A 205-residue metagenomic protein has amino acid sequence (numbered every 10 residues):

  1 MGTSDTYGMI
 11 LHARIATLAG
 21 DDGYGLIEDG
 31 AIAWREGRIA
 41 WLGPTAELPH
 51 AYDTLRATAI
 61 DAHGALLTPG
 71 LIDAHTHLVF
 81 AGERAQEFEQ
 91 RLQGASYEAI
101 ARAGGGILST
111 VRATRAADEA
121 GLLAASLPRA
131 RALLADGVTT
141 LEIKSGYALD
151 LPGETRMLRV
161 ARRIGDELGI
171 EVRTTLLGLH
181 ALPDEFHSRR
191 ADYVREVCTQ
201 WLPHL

Functional and structural regions predicted by a protein language model:
M1-D53: N-terminal metal-binding scaffold of metallo-dependent hydrolase/deaminase domains
D5-H12, H50-A95: Replace "His-x-His-based motif
A13, I32, G37, G64 (+4 more regions): Divalent metal-coordination and catalytic microenvironments
A62-H63, T175-L177: Conserved beta-strand termini and adjacent loop/short-helix elements that scaffold enzyme active sites in alpha/beta
A65-L66, R84-I143, R159-E167, Y193-L205: Alpha-helical scaffold segments that flank or form the walls of functional sites
I72-A74, L141-I143, V172-L176: Hydrophobic faces of well-ordered beta-strands that scaffold small-molecule active sites in alpha/beta enzyme cores
H77, G146-A148, L177-P183: Active-site beta-loop-alpha junctions enriched in small/polar residues
Y147-V160, F186, A191-E196: Active-site glycine- and acidic-residue-rich loops that bind and position anionic ligands or nucleotide-like cofactors
